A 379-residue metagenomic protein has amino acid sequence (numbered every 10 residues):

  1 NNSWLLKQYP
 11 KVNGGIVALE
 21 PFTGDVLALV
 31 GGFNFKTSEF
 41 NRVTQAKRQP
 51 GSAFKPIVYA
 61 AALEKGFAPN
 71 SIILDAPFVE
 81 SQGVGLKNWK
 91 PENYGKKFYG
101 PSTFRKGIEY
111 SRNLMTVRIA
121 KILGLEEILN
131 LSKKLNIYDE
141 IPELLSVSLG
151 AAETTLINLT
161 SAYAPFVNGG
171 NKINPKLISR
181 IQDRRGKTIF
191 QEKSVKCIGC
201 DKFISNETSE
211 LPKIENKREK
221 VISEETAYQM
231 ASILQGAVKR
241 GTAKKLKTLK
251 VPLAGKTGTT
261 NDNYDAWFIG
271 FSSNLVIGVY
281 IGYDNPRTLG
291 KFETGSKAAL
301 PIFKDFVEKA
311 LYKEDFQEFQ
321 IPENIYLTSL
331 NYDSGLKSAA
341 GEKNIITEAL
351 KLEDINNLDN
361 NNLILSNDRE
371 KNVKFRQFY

Functional and structural regions predicted by a protein language model:
N1-E20, R105-I108, K121: Beta-lactamase-like hydrolase cores
Q8-K36, N130-L135, S179-D183: A short, well-structured edge-of-sheet supersecondary motif
Y9-G14, T37-I57, N70-A76, S146: Short active-site loop at a secondary-structure junction that contains or immediately precedes the catalytic residue(s)
V17-A18, L27-L29, S71-I72, K106 (+9 more regions): Structural recognition of the beta-strand scaffold that forms the well-ordered cores of secreted hydrolase catalytic
F22, F67-I128, K172, R184-Y228: Conserved catalytic neighborhood of penicillin-recognizing serine enzymes
T23-G24, K47-D75, G107, A162-F166 (+3 more regions): Active-site SXXK
P77, S81, K87-N88, Y94 (+3 more regions): Soluble, non-transmembrane domains of envelope/secretory-pathway proteins that act on or interact with carbohydrate
L86-P91, G124-S161: Mid-domain, small-residue-enriched loop/turn segments at the edges of structured enzyme/sensor domains
